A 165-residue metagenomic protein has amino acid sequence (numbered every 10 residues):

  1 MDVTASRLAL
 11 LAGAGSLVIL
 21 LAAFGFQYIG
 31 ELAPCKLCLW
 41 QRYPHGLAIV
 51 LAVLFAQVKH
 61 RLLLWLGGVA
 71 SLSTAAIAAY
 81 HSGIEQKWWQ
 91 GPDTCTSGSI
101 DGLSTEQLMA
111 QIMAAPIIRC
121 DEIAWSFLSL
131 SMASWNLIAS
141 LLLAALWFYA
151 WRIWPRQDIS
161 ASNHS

Functional and structural regions predicted by a protein language model:
M1-H45: Transmembrane alpha-helical insertion/packing segments
V3-A14, Q57-A75, A145: Interfacial segments of alpha-helical transmembrane regions
S16-A23, A48-F55, S71-H81, S140-A150: Helical transmembrane-bundle signal
F26-I29, A33-K36, V58-R61, I84-G91 (+1 more regions): Juxtamembrane transmembrane-helix termini
Q27-L72: Alpha-helical transmembrane segments and their immediate interhelical/interface regions in integral membrane proteins
G67-G91, C95, S99: Hydrophobic alpha-helical membrane-insertion segments
Q86-S131: Extracytosolic (periplasmic/ER-lumenal) interhelical loops and adjacent juxtamembrane/interface segments of multi-pass
A114-S165: A hydrophobic membrane-anchoring alpha-helix module
